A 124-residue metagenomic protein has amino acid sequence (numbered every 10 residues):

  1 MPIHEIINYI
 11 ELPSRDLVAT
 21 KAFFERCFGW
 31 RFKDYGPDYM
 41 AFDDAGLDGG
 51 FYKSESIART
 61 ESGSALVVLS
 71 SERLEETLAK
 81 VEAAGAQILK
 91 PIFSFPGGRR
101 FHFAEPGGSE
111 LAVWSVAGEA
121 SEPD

Functional and structural regions predicted by a protein language model:
M1, E55-R59, A83: A short alpha-helix capping/helix-coil boundary motif
M1-K21, D48, S64-V67, S115-D124: N-terminal beta-strand motif that seeds the catalytic metal site of vicinal oxygen chelate
I6-D43: N-terminal first-folded block
Y9, A41, G50, P91 (+1 more regions): Conserved beta-strand positions that form and line the central face of beta-propeller blades
L17, V67-G107: Vicinal oxygen chelate
W30-S64, E110-V116: Conserved short beta-strand elements that form part of the metal-binding/catalytic scaffold of enzyme active sites
D38-Y39, F95-P96, E122: Conserved beta-strand edge residues that scaffold enzyme active sites
D44, R100-F101, P123: Short Asp/Glu-rich motifs
